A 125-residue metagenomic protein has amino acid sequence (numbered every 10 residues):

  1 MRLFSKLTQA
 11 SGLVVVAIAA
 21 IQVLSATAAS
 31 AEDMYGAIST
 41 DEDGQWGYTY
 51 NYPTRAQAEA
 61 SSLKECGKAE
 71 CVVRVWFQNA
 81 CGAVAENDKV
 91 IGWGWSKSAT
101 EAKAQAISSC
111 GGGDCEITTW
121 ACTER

Functional and structural regions predicted by a protein language model:
R2-V16, I21-R125: Helix-coil modules at protein/domain termini and other flexible surface or pore-lining loops, especially C-terminal
